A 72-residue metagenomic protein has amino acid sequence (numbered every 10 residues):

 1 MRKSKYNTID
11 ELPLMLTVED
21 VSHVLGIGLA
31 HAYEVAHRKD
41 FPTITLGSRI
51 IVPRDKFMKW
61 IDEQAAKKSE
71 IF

Functional and structural regions predicted by a protein language model:
K3, M58-F72: A short, Lys/Arg-enriched interface patch at domain edges and termini
S4-H31, V35: Polyanion-binding surface elements
I9-E11, D55-D62: Short alpha-helical interface patches
G26-M58: Amphipathic, hydrophobic secondary-structure cores in small proteins
